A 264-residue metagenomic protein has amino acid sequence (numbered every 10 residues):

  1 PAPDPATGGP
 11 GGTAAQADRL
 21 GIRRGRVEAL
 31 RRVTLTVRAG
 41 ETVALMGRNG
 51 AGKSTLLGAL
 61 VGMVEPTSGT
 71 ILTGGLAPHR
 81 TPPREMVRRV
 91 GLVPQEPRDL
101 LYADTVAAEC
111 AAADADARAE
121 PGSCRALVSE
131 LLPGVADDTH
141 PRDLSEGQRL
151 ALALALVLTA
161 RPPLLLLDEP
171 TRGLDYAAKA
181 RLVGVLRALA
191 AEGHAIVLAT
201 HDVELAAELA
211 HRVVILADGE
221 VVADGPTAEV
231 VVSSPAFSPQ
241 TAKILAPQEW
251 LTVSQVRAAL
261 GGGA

Functional and structural regions predicted by a protein language model:
P1-Q16, F237-A264: ABC ATPase nucleotide-binding domains
M46-R48: The feature captures the beta-strand-to-loop junction immediately N-terminal to the Walker
V61: Helix-to-loop junction immediately C-terminal to a conserved catalytic motif
G69-A77, M86: Conserved ABC transporter NBD signature motif
E169-P170: Walker B catalytic motif
T200-H201: H-loop/switch region of ABC-family ATPase nucleotide-binding domains
E220-I244: Conserved beta-strand-loop-alpha-helix hinge in the C-terminal portion of ABC ATPase nucleotide-binding domains
